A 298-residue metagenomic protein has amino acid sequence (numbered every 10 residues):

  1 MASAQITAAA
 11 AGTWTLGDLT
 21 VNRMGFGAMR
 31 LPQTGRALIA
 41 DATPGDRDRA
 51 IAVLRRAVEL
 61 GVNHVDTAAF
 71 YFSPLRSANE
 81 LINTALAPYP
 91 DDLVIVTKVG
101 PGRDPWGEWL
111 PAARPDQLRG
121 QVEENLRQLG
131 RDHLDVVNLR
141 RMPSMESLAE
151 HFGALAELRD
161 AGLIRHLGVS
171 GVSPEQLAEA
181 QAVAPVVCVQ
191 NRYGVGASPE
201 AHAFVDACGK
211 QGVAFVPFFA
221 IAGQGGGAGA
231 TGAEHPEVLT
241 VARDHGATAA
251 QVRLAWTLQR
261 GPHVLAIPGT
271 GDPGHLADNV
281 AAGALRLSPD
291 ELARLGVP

Functional and structural regions predicted by a protein language model:
M1-L93: N-terminal binding-site loop/beta-alpha segment at the start of enzyme catalytic domains that lines or forms
S3-A8, M142-P298: Beta/alpha (TIM)-barrel catalytic core signal, keyed to glycine-rich beta->alpha loops juxtaposed to Asp/Glu that bind
D18-T20, E59, N83-V94, L126-G130 (+2 more regions): Acidic (Asp/Glu)-rich catalytic clusters
R23, H64, H133-V136, H166 (+1 more regions): Residues at the N-termini of beta-strands
P32-D48, D104-D116, R140: Active-site mouth loops of central-metabolism enzymes
T43-A57, A112-G130, S173-A178: Short, acidic/polar
D92-P105: A short, structured active-site edge motif that brings together acidic residues
L126-S144: Active-site groove signature of glycoside hydrolases
